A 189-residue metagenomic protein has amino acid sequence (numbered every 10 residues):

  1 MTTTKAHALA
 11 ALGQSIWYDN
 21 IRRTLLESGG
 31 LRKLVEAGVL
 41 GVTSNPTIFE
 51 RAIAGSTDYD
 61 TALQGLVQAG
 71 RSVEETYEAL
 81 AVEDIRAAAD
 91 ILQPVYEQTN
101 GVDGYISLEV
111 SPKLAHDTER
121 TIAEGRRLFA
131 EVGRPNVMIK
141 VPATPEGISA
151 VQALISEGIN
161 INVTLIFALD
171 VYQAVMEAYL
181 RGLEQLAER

Functional and structural regions predicted by a protein language model:
M1-G29: N- or domain-start disorder-to-order transition segments that initiate the globular core
E27-L34, I148-V151: Catalytic cores of alpha/beta
L34, L128-V132, L154, V175: Generic structural signal for hydrophobic
G38-R51: Conserved phosphate/anionic-ligand binding catalytic regions in large, soluble enzymes, centered on
G38-V39, A150-I161: Glycine-enriched alpha-helix->loop->beta-strand junction motifs that scaffold or abut catalytic
I48-A150: Active-site beta->alpha loop and helix N-cap motifs at the rims of alpha/beta catalytic domains
P135-T144, I159-V171: Catalytic beta/alpha-barrel core
L169, Q173-R189: Active-site capping/gating regions of soluble enzymes
